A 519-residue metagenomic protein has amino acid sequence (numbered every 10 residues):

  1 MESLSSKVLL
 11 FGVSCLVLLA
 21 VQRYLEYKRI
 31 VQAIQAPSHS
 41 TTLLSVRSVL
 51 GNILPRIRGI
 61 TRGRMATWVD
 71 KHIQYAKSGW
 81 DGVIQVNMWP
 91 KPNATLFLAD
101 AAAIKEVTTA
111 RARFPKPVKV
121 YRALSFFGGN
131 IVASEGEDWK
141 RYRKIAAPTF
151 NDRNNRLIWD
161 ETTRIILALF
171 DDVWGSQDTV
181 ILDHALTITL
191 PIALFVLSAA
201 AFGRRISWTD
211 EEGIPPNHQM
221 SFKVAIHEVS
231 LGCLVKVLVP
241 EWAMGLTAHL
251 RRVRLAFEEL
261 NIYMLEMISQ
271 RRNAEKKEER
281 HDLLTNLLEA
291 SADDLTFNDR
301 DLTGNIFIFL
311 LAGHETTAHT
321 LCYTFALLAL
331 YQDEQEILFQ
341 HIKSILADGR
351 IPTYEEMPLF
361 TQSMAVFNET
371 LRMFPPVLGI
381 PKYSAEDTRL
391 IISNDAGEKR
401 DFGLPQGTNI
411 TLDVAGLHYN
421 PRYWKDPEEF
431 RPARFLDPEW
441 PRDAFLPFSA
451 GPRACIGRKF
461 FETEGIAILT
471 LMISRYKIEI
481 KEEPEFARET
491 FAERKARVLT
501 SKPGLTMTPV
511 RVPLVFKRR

Functional and structural regions predicted by a protein language model:
E2-R141, E161-D172, A256-E259, Q406-G407 (+1 more regions): N-terminal membrane-proximal hinge/A-helix region immediately C-terminal to the signal-anchor transmembrane segment
R58-K77, R350-E398, P421: Conserved cytochrome P450 K-helix E-x-x-R motif and the immediately C-terminal K′/meander segment
F97, I104-A110, S207, V414-E429: Cytochrome P450 core scaffold surrounding the K-helix E-X-X-R motif and the conserved "meander" helix-loop region
K116-A123, L157-L321, I337: Cytochrome P450 heme-thiolate monooxygenase catalytic core
T163, P215-V224, E278-L283, A326-G379 (+5 more regions): Cytochrome P450 I-helix active-site segment
G175, Q332-Q335, P441, F460-L505: Cytochrome P450 heme-binding "Cys pocket" and the immediately downstream C-terminal segment
T316-A329, A467-I468: Short, small-residue alpha-helix embedded
P376-G379, E398, L412-E439: Conserved cytochrome P450 K-helix/beta-meander segment immediately N-terminal to the heme-binding cysteine loop
